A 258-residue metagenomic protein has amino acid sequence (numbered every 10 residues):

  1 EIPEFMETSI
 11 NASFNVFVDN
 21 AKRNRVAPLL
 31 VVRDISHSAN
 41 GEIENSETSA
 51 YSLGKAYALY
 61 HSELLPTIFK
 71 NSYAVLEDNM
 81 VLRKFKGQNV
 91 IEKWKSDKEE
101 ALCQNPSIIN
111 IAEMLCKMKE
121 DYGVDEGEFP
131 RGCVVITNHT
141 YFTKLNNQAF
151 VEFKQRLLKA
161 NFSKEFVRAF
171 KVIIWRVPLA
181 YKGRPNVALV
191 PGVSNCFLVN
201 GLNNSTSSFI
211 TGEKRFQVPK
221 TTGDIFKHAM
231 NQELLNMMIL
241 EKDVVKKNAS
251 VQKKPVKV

Functional and structural regions predicted by a protein language model:
E1-V258: Acidic, glycine-rich A-domain
